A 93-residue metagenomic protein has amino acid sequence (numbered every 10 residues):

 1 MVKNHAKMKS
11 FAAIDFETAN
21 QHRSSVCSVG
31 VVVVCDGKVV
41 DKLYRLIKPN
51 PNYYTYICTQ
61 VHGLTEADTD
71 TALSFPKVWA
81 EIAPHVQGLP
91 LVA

Functional and structural regions predicted by a protein language model:
V2-A93: Conserved non-catalytic scaffold segment of RNase H-like nuclease domains
